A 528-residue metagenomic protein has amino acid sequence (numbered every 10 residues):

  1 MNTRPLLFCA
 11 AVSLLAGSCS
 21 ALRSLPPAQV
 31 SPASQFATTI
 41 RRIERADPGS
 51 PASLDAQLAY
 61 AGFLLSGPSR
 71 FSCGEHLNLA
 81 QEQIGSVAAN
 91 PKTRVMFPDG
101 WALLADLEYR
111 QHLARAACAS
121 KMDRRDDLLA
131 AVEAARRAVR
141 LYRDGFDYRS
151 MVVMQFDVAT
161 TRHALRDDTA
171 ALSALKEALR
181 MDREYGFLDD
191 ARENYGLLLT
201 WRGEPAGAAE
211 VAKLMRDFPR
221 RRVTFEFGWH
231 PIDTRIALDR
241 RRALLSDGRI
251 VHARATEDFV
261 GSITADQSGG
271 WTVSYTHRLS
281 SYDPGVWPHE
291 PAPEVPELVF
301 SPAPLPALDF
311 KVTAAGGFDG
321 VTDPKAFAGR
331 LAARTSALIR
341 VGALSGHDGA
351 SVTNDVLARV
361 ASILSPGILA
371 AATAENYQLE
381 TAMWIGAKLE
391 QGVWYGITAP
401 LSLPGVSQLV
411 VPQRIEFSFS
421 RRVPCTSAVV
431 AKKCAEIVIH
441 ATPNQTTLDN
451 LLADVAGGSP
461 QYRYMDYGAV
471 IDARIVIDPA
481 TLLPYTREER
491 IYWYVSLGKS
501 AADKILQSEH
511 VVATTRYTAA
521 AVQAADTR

Functional and structural regions predicted by a protein language model:
I43, I84, P91, A119 (+4 more regions): Eukaryotic all-alpha helical interaction scaffolds
P48, S72, K92, D123 (+2 more regions): Structural signature of alpha-solenoid helical repeat scaffolds
P51, L58, V95, D99-A102 (+2 more regions): Residue signature of alpha-solenoid helical repeat architecture, marking inter-repeat boundaries and helix-start
A59, L103, L107-R110, A114 (+3 more regions): "A position-specific structural signal for the A-helix of alpha-solenoid helical repeats
G67, G74, Q111, R115-C118 (+3 more regions): Structural motif corresponding to the intra-repeat A-B loop/turn of tetratricopeptide repeats
R216-R528: Signature of exported/secreted
